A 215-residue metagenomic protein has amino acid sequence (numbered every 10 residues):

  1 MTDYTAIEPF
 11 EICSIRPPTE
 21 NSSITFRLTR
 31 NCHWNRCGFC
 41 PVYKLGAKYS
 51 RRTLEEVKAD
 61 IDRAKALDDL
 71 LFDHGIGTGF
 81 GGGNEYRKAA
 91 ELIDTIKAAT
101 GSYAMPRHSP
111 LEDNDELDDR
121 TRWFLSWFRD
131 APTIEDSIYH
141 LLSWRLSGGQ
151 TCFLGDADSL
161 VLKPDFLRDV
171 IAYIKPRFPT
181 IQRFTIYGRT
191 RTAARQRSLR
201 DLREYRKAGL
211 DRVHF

Functional and structural regions predicted by a protein language model:
M1-T25: Short, charged low-complexity linear segments at domain edges
P18-A59, R63-G75, A104-S126: Canonical Radical SAM [4Fe-4S] cluster-binding loop centered on the CxxxCxxC motif and its immediate flanking residues
L67-F215: Conserved SAM/AdoMet-binding glycine-rich loop
